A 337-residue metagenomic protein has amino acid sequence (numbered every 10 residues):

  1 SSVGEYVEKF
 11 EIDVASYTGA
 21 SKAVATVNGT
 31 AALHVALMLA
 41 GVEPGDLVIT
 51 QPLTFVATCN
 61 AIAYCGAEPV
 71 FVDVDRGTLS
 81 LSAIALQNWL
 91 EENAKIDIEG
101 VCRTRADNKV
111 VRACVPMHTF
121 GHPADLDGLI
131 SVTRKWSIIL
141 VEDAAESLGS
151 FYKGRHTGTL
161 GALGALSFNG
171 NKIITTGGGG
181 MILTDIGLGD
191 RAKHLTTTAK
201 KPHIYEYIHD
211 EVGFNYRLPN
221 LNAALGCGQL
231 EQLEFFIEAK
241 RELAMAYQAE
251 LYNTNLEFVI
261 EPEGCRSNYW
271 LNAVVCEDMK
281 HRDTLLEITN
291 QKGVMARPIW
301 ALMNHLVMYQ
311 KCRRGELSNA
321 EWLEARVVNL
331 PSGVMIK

Functional and structural regions predicted by a protein language model:
V3-L47, A61-A63, F71-D73, K95-R105 (+1 more regions): Phosphate-binding glycine-rich loop
E5-I12, A20-S21, I96-K109, A113-P116 (+5 more regions): PLP-dependent aminotransferase class I/II
T54-T58: Conserved coil-to-alpha-helix start sites within the AMP-binding
N60-I62, V132, H156, L221: Hydrophobic/aromatic ligand-binding patch that stacks against planar heteroaromatic rings of cofactors or nucleotides
G66: Structured binding elements
V74, G170, S332: Short, conserved catalytic or interaction motifs in soluble domains
G77-T176, M181-L183: Active-site phosphate-binding strand-loop segment of PLP-dependent enzymes
